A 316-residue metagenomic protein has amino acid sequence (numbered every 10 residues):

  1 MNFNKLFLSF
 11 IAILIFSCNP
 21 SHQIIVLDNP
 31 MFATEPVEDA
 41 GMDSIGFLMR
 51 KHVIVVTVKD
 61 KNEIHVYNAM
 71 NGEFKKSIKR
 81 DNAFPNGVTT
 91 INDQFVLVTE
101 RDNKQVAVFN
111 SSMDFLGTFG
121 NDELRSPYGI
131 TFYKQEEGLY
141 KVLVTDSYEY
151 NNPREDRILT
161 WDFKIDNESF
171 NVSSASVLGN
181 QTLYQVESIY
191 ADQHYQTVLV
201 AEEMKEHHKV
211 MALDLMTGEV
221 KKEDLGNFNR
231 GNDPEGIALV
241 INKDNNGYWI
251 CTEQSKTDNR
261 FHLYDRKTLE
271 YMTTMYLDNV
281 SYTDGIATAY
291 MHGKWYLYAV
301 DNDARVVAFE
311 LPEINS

Functional and structural regions predicted by a protein language model:
D28-E38, E73-K79, D114-G120, S169-Q181 (+2 more regions): A short beta-strand motif characteristic of beta-propeller blades
M31-E63: Beta-strand-rich domains and repeat architectures in extracellular enzymes and scaffolds, especially beta-propellers
D43-R50, V88-I91, T131-L139, E187-Y195 (+2 more regions): Structural signature of eukaryotic scaffold interfaces centered on beta-propeller domains
A69, T160-F170, L213-E219, L263-E270 (+1 more regions): Short loop/turn segments immediately following beta-strands, especially the blade-tip and inter-blade linker loops
G72-K104: Blade-loop segments of beta-propeller domains
D224-G236, E270-M291: Conserved blade-ending motifs and adjacent loop-strand segments that build the rim/top face of beta-propeller domains
F228-E270: Loop/turn-rich, solvent-exposed surfaces of beta-rich toroidal or solenoidal domains
T283-S316: Blade-level signature of beta-propeller repeat domains, shared across WD40, Kelch, NHL, RCC1 and BNR/Asp-box propellers
